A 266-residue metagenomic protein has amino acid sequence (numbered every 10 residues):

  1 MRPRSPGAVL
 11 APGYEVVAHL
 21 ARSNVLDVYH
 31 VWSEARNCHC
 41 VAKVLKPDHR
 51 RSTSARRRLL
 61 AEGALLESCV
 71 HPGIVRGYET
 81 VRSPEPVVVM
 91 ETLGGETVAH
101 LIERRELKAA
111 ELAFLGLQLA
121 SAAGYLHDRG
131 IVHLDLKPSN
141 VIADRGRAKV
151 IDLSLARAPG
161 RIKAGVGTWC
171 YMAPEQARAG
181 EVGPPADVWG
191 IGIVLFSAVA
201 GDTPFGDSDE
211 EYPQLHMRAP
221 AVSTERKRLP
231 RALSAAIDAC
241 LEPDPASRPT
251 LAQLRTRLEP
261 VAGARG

Functional and structural regions predicted by a protein language model:
K46-S68: AlphaC helix of the eukaryotic protein kinase fold
R76-P86: Short beta-strand micro-motifs within the conserved protein kinase catalytic domain, predominantly in the N-lobe
T97-L107: AlphaC helix of the protein kinase catalytic domain
L115-G116: Activation segment signature within eukaryotic-like protein kinase domains
L119-I131: Protein kinase catalytic-loop region centered on the HRD/HxD motif
K163-E175: Conserved activation segment of eukaryotic-like protein kinases, specifically the C-terminal portion of the activation
D187: Conserved catalytic-loop aspartate of Hanks-type protein kinases
